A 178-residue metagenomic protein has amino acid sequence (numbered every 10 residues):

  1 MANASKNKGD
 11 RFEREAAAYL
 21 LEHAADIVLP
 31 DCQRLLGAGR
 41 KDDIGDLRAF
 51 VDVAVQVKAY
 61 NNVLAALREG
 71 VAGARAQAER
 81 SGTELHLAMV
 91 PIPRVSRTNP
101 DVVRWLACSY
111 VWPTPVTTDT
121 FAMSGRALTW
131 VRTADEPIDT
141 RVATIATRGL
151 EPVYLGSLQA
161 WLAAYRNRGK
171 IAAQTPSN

Functional and structural regions predicted by a protein language model:
A2-S81: Catalytic centers of nucleases
E22, F50-D52, K58-A122: Catalytic cores of nucleic-acid endonucleases
R34-L36, Q56, A88, Y154-S157: Structural signal for conserved beta-strand scaffold positions within catalytic alpha/beta enzyme cores
P91-N178: Domain-level recognition of nuclease-like catalytic cores that cleave nucleotide substrates
